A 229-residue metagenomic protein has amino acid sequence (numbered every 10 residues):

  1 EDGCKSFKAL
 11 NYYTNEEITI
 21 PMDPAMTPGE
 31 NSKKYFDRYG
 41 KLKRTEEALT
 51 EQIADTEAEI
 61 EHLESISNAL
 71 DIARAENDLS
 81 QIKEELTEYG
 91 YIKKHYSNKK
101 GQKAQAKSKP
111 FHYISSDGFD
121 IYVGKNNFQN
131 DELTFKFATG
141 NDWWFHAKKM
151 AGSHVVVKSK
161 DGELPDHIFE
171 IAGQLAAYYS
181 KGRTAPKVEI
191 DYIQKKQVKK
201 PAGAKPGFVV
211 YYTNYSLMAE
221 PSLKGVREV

Functional and structural regions predicted by a protein language model:
E1-V229: Extended, highly charged segments
